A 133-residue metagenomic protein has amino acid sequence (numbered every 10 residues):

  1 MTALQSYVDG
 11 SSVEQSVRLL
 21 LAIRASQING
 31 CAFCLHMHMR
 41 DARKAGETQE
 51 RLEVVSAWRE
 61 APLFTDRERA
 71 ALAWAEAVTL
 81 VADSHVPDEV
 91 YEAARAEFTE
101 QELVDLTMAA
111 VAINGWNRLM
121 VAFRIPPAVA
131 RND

Functional and structural regions predicted by a protein language model:
M1-D133: Hydrophobic alpha-helical segments
